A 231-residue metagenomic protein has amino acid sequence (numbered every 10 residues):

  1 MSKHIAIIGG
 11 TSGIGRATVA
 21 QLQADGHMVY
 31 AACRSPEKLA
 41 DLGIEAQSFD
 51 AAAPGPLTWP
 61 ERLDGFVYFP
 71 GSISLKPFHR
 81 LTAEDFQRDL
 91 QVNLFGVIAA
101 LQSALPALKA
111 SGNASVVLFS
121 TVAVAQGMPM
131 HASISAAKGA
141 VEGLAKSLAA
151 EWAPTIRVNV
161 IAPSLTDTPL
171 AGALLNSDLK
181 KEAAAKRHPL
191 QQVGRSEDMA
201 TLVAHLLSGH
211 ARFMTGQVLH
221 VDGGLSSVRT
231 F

Functional and structural regions predicted by a protein language model:
T11, V19: N-terminal Rossmann NAD(P)H-binding glycine-rich loop of SDR-like oxidoreductase domains
P77-F78, T82-L90, A184: Substrate-binding pocket helix/loop in short-chain dehydrogenase/reductase
L81, G127-S135, S147: Active-site loop-to-helix junction immediately N-terminal to the catalytic Tyr of the SDR YXXXK motif in Rossmann-fold
L101, A137, A145: Active-site helix of classical SDR
P106, A149-P154: Alpha-helical segment proximal to the catalytic Tyr-Lys
A153-R157, M214-G216: Short, small/polar-rich loop/turn modules that mediate ligand/substrate recognition or access, typified
T215-F231: Short C-terminal tail/terminal secondary-structure segment of NAD(P)H-dependent dehydrogenase/reductase domains
